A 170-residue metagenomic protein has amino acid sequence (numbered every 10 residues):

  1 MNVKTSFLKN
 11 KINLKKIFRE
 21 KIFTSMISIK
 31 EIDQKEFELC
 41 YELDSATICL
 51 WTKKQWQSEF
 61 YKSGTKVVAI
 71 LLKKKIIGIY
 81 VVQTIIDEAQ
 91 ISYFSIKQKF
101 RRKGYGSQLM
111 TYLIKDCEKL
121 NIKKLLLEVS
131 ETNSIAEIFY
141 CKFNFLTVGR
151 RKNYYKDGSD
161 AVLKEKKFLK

Functional and structural regions predicted by a protein language model:
N2-T24, D160-K170: Terminal substrate-recognition subdomain of acyl/acetyltransferases
F7, E128, C141-V162: Conserved catalytic-core motifs of GNAT/GCN5-like acyltransferases
F23, I27, E31-K99, M110-Y112 (+3 more regions): Acetyl-CoA-dependent GNAT
E59, T132, Y155: Positions that flank functional sites
S63, A136-E137, S159-D160: Short Asp/Glu-rich motifs
S92, E118, I135, D157-G158: Short secondary-structure boundary/hinge segments and terminal tails
K97-T111, L120, K124, S130-I138 (+2 more regions): Conserved glycine-rich acetyl-CoA-binding loop
